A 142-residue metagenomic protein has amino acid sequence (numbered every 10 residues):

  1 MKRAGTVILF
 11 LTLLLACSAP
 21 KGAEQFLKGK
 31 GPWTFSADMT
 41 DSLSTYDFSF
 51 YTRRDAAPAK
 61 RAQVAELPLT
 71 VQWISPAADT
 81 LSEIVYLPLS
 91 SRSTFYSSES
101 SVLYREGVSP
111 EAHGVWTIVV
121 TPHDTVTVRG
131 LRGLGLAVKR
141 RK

Functional and structural regions predicted by a protein language model:
L14-A16: C-terminal motif of bacterial Sec signal peptides marking the signal peptidase cleavage site
S18-K21: Bacterial signal peptide processing site
F26-D47: Post-signal peptide N-terminal segment of mature Sec-exported envelope proteins
D41-F50, V108-V128: Noncatalytic modules at the cell exterior or secretory-pathway interfaces, chiefly beta-strand-rich lectin/adhesion
F50-R61: Short amphipathic, basic-aromatic surface patches that mediate peripheral association with negatively charged
K60-L69: Short coil-to-beta strand junction motifs in C2/discoidin
E83-E111: An anionic, turn-rich surface loop/hairpin at beta-sheet edges that serves as a generic interaction/coordination patch
V126-A137: Edge beta-strands of jelly-roll/beta-sandwich modules across compartments, strongly enriched in secreted/luminal
